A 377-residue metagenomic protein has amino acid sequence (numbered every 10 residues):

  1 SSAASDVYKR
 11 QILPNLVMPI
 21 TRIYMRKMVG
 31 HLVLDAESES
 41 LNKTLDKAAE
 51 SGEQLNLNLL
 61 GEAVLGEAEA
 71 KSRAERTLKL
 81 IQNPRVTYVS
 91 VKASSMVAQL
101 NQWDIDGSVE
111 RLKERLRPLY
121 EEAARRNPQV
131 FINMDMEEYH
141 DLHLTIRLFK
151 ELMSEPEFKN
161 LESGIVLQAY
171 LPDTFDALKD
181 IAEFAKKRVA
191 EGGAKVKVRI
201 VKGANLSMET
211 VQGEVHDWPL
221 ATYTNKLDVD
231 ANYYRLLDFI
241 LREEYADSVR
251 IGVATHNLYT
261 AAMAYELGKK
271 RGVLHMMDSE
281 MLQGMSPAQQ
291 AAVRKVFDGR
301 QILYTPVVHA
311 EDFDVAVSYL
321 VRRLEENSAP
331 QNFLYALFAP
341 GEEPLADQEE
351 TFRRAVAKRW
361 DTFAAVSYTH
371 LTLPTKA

Functional and structural regions predicted by a protein language model:
A3-Y8, T372-T375: Short, small-residue-biased leader/transition segments that mark boundaries at the very start of proteins
R10-P14, A48, N83-R111, R115-L119 (+2 more regions): Active-site cores of enzymes that catalyze phosphoryl transfer or operate on phosphate-rich substrates
L57, I132-M134, V253, L324: Conserved, mostly hydrophobic/aromatic
L59-L65, A93-V97, M136-H140, L167-D173 (+4 more regions): Active-site-proximal loop/turn and secondary-structure-junction residues that shape catalytic pockets, frequently
E67-L78, Q102-K113, D141-E155, F175-E183 (+1 more regions): Distinct, well-ordered alpha-helical segments
R76-Y88, K113-R117, E151-L171: Acidic, His- and aromatic-enriched active-site or binding-groove loops in soluble protein domains that engage sugars
D228-Q289: Long hydrophobic segments that form regular secondary structure
V315-L371, A377: Terminal low-complexity tails and localization/encapsulation signals of metabolic enzymes
